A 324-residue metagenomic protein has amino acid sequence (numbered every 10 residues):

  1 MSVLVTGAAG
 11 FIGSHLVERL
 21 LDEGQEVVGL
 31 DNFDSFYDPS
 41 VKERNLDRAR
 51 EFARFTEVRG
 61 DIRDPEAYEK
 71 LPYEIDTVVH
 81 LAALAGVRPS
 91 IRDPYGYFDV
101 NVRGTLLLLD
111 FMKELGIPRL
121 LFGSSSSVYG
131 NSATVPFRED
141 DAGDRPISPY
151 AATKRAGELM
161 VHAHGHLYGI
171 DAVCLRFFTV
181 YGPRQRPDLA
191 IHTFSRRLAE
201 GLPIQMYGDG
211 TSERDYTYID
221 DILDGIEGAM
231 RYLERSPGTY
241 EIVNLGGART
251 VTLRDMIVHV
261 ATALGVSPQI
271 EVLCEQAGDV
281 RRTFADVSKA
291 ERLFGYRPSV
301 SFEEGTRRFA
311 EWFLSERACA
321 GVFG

Functional and structural regions predicted by a protein language model:
M1-V180, L223, V300, E316: N-terminal Rossmann-like NAD(P)+-binding domain of SDR-like oxidoreductases, especially those catalyzing
L16, D22, G60, L198-G324: C-terminal substrate-binding subdomain of Rossmann-fold SDR/epimerase-dehydratase oxidoreductases
F36, N131-S132, P183-R184, Y207 (+1 more regions): Residues that scaffold the ATP/ADP-binding catalytic core of kinase and kinase-like folds
L108, H164, T193-L198, G225-A229: A short, amphipathic alpha-helix embedded in the catalytic core of nucleotide-handling enzymes
V135-P136, P187-S195: A glycine/serine/threonine-rich, flexible loop-to-helix segment that serves as the NAD(P) cofactor-binding "lid"
P149, G157, P187, L253 (+1 more regions): Conserved donor sugar-nucleotide recognition element shared by glycan-biosynthetic enzymes
A156, M160, H164, F194 (+2 more regions): Hydrophobic alpha-helix immediately C-terminal to the catalytic Tyr-X-X-X-Lys motif of short-chain
